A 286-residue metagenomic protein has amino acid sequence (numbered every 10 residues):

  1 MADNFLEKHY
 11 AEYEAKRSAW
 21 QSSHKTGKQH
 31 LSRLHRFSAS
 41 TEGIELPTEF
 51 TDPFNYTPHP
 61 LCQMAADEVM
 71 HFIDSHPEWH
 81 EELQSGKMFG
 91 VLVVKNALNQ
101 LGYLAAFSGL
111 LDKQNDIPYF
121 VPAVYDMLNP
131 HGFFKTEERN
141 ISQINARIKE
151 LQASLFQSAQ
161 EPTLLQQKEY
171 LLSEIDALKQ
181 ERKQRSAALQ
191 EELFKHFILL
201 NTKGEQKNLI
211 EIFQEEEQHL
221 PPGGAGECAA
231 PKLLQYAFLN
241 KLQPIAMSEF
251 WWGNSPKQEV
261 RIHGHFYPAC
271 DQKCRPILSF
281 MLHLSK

Functional and structural regions predicted by a protein language model:
M1, A11, S18-H35: Intrinsic, low-complexity terminal and presequence regions
M1-F5, P222: A short, exposed loop/beta-hairpin motif centered on an aromatic-Gly-Thr core
F5-K8, I277: Amphipathic alpha-helical interaction/coupling elements
K8-A11, A15-S18, S22, Q166 (+2 more regions): Alpha-helical coiled-coil heptad-repeat segments used for dimerization/assembly
R33-K286: Catalytic cores of nucleic-acid editing and processing enzymes, centered on the cytidine/adenosine deaminase
